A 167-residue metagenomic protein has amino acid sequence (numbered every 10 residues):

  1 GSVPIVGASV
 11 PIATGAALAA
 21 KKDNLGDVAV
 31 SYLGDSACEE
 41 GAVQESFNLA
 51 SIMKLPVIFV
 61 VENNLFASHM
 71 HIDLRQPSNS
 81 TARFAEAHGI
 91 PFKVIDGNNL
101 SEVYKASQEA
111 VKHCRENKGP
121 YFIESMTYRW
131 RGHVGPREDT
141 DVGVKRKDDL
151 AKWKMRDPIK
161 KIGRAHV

Functional and structural regions predicted by a protein language model:
S2-R164: Glycine-rich ThDP/TPP pyrophosphate-binding loop and its adjacent helix/strand module within ThDP-dependent enzymes
